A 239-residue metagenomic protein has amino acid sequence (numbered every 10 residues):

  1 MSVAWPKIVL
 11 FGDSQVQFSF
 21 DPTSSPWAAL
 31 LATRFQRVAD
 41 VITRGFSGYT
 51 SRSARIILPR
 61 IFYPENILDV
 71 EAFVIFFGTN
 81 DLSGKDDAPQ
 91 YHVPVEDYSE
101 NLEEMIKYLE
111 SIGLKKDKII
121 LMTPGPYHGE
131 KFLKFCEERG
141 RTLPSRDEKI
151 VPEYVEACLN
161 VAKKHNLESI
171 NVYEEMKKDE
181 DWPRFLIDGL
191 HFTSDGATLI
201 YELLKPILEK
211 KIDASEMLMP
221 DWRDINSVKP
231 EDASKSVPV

Functional and structural regions predicted by a protein language model:
S2-W5, L30-D40, R55-V239: Alpha-helical cap/lid subdomain in secreted, periplasmic, or secretory-pathway luminal O-acyl-processing enzymes
W5-D21, S25, Y49, L82: Catalytic nucleophile-elbow at a beta strand-turn-alpha helix junction centered on a G-D-S/GDSL motif, marking
D13, F46, L190: Conserved donor-binding loops in enzymes that form glycosidic bonds
T23-A28, T50, A54, L58: Short N-terminal amphipathic alpha-helix/helix-capping patch enriched in small hydrophobics with frequent Ser/Thr
T43-S51: Short beta->alpha junction loops
